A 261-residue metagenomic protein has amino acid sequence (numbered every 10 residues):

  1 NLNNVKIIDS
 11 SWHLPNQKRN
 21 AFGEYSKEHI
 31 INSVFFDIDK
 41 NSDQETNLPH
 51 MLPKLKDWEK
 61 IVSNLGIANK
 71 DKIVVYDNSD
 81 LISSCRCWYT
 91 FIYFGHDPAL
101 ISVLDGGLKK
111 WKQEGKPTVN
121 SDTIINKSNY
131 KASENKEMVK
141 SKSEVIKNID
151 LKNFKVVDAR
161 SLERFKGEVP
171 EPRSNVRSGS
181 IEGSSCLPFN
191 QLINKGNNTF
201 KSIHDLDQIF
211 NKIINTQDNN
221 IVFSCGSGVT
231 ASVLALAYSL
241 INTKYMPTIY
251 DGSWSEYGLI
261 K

Functional and structural regions predicted by a protein language model:
N1-F22, L108-R177: Flexible, polar/low-complexity N-terminal or interdomain linker segments that lie immediately upstream of folded
I7, S33-F35, I101-V103, V156 (+2 more regions): Conserved beta-strand scaffold positions in the cores of enzyme catalytic domains, especially in NTP/NDP-utilizing
F22-F35: Short catalytic helix/loop segments, enriched in acidic residues and glycine and frequently bearing histidine
D43-D71, L187-N220: Helix-loop module immediately N-terminal to the HCX5R catalytic loop in PTP-like cysteine phosphatase domains
P49-N148, G179, T230-S253: Thiolate-centered catalytic microenvironments shared by cysteine-dependent enzyme domains
D150, V156-I209: A mid-sequence, solvent-exposed acidic-amphipathic segment
H204, M246-D251, S255-K261: Extended hydrophobic/aromatic segments used for targeting, binding, or gating
I221-V233: A phosphate-binding catalytic loop at a beta-strand-loop-alpha-helix junction that coordinates phosphoryl groups
